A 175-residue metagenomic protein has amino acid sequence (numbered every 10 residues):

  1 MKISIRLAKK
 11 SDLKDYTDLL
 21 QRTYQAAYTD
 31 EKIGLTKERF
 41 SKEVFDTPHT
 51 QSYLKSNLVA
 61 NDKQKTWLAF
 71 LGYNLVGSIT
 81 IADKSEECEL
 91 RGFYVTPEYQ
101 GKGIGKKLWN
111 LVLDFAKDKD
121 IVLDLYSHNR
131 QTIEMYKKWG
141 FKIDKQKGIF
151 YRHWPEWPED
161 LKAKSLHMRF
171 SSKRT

Functional and structural regions predicted by a protein language model:
K2-S4: Extreme N-terminal starter segment of soluble prokaryotic enzymes
L7-L13, T17-G92, T96-E98, W109-L111 (+3 more regions): Acetyl-CoA-dependent GNAT
S85-E87, D120, S165: A generic structural signal for beta-strand entry/edge sites
G103: Glycine-rich phosphate-binding loop
K106, H128-W157: Conserved active-site alpha-helix within GNAT-family acetyltransferase domains
A116-S127: Conserved GNAT acetyl-CoA-binding A-motif
P158-T175: Terminal substrate-recognition subdomain of acyl/acetyltransferases
